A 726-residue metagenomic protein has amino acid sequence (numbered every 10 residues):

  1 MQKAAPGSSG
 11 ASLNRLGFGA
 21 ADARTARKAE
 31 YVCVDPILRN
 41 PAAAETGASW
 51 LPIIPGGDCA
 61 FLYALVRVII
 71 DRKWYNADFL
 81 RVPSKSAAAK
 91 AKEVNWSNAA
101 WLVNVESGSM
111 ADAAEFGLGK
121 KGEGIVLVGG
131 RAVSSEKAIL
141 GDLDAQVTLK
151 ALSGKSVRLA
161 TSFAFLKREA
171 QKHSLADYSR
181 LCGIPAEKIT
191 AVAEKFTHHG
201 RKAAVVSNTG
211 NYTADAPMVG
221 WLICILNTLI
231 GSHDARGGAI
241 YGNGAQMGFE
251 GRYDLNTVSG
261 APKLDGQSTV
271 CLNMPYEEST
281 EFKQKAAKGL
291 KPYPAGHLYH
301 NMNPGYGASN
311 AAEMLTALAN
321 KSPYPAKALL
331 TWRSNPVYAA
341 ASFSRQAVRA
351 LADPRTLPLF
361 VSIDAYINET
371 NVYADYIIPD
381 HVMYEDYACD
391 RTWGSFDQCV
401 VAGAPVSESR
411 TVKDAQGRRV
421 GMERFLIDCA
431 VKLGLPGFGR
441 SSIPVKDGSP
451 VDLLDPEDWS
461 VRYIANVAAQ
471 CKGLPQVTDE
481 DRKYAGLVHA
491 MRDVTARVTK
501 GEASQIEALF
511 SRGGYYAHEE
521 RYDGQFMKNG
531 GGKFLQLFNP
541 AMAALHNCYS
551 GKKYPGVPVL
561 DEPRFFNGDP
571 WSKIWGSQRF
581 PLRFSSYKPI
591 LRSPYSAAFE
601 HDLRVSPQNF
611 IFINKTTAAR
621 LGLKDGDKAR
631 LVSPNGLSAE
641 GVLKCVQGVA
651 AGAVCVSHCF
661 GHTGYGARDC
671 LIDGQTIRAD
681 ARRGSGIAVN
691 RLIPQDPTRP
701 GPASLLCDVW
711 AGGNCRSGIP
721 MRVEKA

Functional and structural regions predicted by a protein language model:
M1-V34, A60, L140-K150, S162-R168 (+6 more regions): Extended redox/cofactor-interaction regions of prokaryotic respiratory oxidoreductases
K28-V32, A48-W50, D58, A99-A100 (+15 more regions): Beta-sheet entry/capping signal
C33, I37-S49, I367-Y376: Glycine-rich, charge-decorated loop segments at or immediately adjacent to ligand/cofactor-binding or catalytic sites
A42-H199: Long, well-ordered, tryptophan-enriched scaffold segments
N76-L80, A203, D234-Y241, G437-V445: Flexible, glycine/charged-enriched surface loops at secondary-structure junctions
D177-I184, S207-D215, N243-G248, S334-V337: Conserved short loop/turn motifs at secondary-structure junctions
Y384-K413, F425-L426, A430-K432: Glycine/threonine-rich phosphate-binding loop and adjacent beta-strand/alpha-helix elements that clamp
E408-D481, A597, H601-A726: Long, contiguous, secondary-structure-rich segments that constitute the structural scaffold of globular domains
